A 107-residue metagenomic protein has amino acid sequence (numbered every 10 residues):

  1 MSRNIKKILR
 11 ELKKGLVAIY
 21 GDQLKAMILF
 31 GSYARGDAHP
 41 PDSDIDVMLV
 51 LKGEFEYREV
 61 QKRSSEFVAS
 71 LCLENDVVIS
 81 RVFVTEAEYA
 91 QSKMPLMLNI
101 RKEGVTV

Functional and structural regions predicted by a protein language model:
M1-K25, R35-P41, L51-V107: Catalytic core of pol beta-like nucleotidyltransferases
S32: Basic/aromatic recognition patch in beta-strand/loop cores that engages polyanionic ligands
D46-V50: Short beta-strand->loop micro-motif that forms the acidic, two-metal-ion catalytic signature in nucleotide-processing
